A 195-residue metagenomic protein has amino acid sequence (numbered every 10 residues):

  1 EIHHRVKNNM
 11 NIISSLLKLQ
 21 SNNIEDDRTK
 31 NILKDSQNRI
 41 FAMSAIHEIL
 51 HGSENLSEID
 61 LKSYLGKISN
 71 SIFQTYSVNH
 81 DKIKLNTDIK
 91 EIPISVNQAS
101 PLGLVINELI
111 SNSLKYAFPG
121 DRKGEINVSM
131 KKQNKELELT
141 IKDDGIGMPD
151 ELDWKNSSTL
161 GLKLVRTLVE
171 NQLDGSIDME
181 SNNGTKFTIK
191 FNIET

Functional and structural regions predicted by a protein language model:
H3, E25, I59, S77-N107 (+1 more regions): Conserved short strand/loop->alpha-helix "switch" segment adjacent to the catalytic nucleotide/phosphoryl-transfer site
R5, M10-A45, L50-I59, S63: Histidine phosphotransfer helical core of two-component systems
I46, L50, K67-K82, P101 (+3 more regions): Conserved short alpha-helical segment within the C-terminal cytosolic histidine kinase catalytic core
K123-K135: Short beta-strand/loop element within the Bergerat-fold HATPase_c
E125, G147, N182-T188: Glycine-rich nucleotide-binding loop
L137-K163: Glycine-rich/acidic phosphate-handling loop/turn and adjacent ATP-lid/helix of nucleotide-binding kinase/ATPase domains
Q172-E180: Glycine-rich ATP-binding loops of the HATPase_c
I189-T195: C-terminal beta-strand of the catalytic ATP-binding
